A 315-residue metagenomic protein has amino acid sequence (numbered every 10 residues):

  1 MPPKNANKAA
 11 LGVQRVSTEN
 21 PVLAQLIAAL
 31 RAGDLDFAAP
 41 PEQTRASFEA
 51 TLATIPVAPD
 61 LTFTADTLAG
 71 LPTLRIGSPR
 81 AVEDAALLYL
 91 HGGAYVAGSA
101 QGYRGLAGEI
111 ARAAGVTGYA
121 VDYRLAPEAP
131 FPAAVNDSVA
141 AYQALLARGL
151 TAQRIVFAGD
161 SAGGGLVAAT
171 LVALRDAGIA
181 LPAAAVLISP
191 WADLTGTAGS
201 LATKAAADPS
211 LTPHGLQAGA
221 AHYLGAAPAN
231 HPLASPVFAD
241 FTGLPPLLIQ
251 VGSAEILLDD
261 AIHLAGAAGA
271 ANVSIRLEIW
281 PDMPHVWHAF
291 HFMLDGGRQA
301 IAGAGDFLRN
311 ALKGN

Functional and structural regions predicted by a protein language model:
M1-A81, L312-N315: A glycine/proline-hinged amphipathic helix-loop "lid/cap" segment that gates access to hydrophobic ligand pockets
D84-G93: Short beta-strand element of the alpha/beta-hydrolase
Q101-Y119: Short amphipathic alpha-helix adjacent to the substrate-entry channel of hydrolases
A129-R148: Alpha/beta-hydrolase active-site loop
L150-S161: Alpha/beta-hydrolase fold nucleophile elbow
V172-A227: Hydrolase active-site cap/lid region
I249-V251: Short beta-strand/loop motif that positions the catalytic acidic residue of the alpha/beta-hydrolase fold
L294-N315: Catalytic active-site module of serine/aspartate enzymes centered on a nucleophile-bearing elbow/loop
